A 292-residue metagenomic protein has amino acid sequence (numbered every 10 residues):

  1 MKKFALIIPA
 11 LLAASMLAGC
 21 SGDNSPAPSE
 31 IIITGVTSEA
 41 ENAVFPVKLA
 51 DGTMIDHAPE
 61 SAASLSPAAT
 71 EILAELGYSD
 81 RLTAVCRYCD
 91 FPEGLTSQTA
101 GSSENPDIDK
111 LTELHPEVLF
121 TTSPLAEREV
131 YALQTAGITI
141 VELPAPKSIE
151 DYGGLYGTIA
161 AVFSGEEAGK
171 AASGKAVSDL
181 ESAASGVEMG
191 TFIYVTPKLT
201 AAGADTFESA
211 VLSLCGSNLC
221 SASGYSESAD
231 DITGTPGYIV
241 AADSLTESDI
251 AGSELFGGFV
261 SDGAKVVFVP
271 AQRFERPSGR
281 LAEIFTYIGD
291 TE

Functional and structural regions predicted by a protein language model:
M1-A18: Sec-dependent bacterial lipoprotein signal peptides
K3-F4, G19-A68, V162, E166-I193 (+2 more regions): Bacterial Sec-exported substrate-binding components of ABC uptake systems
N42-L49, Q98-D109, S223-D231: Short helix-initiation/N-cap motifs at beta->coil->alpha
E60-S123, C220: A short, structured surface patch at a secondary-structure boundary
Y88-F91, G203-S228, F268: Alpha-helical, coiled-coil/dimerization segments enriched in small aliphatic residues
P106-P124, I138, S228-S244: Proline-aspartate-enriched helix->loop->beta-strand connector
R128, V141-A160, T191-A210: Extracytoplasmic ligand-binding site segments that recognize negatively charged/polar headgroups
E150-F163, A241-E292: Structured C-terminal subdomain patch of bacterial secreted/periplasmic proteins
